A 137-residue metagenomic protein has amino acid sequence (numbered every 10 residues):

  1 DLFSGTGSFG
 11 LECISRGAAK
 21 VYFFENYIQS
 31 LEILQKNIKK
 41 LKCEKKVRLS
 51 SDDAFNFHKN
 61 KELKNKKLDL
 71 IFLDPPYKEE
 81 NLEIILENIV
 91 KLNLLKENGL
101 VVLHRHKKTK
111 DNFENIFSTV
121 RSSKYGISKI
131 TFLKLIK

Functional and structural regions predicted by a protein language model:
D1-K137: Class I S-adenosyl-L-methionine-dependent methyltransferase catalytic core
